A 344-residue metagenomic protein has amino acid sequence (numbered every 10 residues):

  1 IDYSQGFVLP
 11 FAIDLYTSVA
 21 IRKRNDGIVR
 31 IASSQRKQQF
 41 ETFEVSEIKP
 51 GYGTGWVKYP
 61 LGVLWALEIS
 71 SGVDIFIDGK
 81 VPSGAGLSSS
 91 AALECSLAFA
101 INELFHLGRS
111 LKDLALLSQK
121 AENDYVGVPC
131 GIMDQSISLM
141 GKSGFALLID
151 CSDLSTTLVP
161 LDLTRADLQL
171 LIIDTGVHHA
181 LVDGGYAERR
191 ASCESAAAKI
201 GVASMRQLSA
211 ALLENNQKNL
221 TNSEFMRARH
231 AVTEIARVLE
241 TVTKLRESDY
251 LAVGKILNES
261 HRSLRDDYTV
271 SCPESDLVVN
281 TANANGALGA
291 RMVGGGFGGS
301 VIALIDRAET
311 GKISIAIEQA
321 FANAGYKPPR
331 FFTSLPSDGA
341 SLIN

Functional and structural regions predicted by a protein language model:
D2-P10, V45, Y52-D162, N283-A284 (+3 more regions): Gly/Ser-rich oxyanion-binding loop with an adjacent helix/lid that shapes the negatively charged ligand pocket
Y3, P10, S18-V57, F145-G289 (+1 more regions): C-terminal nucleotide
L15: Residues that flank catalytic or metal-binding motifs in active/ligand-binding sites
I75-I77, I173-T175, V301: A structural signal for short, well-ordered beta-strand segments
G86-A91, D267-T269, R291: Short helix-coil transition sites and intra-membrane helix breaks within transmembrane domains of multi-pass
A91-A92, S300-L304: FabD-like malonyl-/acyl-CoA
F297: Glycine-rich phosphate-binding loop
